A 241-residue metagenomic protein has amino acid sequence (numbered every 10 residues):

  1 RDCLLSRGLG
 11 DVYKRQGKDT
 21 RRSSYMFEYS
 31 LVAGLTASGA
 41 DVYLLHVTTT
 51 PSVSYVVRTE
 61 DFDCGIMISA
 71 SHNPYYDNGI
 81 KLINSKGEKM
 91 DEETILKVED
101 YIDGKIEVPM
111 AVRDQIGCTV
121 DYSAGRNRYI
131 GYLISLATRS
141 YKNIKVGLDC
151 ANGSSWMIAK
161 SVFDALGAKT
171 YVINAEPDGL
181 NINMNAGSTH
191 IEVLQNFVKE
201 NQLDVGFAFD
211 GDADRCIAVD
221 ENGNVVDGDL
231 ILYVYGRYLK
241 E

Functional and structural regions predicted by a protein language model:
R1, G34, G65, V112 (+2 more regions): Glycine-centered structural positions embedded in regular secondary structure
D2-Y13: Single conserved hydrophobic/aromatic residue that forms the stacking wall/gate of nucleotide- or nucleobase-binding
K14, L35-G39, R139-V146, K240-E241: Short, surface-exposed connector motifs at secondary-structure boundaries
K14-D77, V162-V219: N-terminal small/polar loop signature for handling phosphorylated ligands or for N-terminal nucleophile
F27, T49, S155, G228-Y235: Catalytic-loop motifs flanking and including active-site residues across diverse enzymes
L45, C150, G228: Small/polar loops that bind or transfer phosphate-bearing groups
Y75-Y76, L82-E93, D100, K142 (+2 more regions): Replace "Mg2+/Mn2+-dependent" with "divalent metal-dependent
N78-K199: Gly/Ser/Thr-enriched, mixed-charge loops and adjacent short helices that form phosphate/oxyanion-binding elements
